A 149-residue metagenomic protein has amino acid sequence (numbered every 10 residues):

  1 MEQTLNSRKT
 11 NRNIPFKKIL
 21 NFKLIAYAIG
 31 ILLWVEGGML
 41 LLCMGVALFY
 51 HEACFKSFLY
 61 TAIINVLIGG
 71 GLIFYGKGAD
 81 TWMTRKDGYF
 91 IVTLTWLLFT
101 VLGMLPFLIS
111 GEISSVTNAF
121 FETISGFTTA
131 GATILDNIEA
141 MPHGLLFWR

Functional and structural regions predicted by a protein language model:
M1-R149: Membrane-proximal intracellular helices of multi-pass ion channels
